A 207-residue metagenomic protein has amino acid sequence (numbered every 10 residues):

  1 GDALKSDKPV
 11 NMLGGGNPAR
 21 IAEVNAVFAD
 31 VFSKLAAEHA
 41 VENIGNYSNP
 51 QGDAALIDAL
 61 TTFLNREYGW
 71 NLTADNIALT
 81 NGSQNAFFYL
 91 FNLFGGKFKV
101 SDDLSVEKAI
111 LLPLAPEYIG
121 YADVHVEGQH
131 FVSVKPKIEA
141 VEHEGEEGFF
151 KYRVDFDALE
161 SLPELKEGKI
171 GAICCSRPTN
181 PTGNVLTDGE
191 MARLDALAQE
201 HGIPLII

Functional and structural regions predicted by a protein language model:
G1-A55, T62, R66: N-terminal "arm"/small-domain region of PLP-dependent enzymes with the aminotransferase-like
E42-I206: Conserved core of the PLP fold type I
